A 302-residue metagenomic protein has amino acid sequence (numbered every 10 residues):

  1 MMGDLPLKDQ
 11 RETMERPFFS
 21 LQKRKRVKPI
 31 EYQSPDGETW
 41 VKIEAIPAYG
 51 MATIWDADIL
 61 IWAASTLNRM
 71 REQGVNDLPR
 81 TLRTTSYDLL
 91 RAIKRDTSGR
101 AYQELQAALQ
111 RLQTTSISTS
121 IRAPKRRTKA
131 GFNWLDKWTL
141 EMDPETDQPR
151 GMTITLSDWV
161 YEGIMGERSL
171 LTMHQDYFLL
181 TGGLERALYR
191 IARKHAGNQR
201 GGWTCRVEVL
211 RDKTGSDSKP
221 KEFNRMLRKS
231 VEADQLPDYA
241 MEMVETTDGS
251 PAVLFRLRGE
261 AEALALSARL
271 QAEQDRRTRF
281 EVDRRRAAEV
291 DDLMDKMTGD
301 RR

Functional and structural regions predicted by a protein language model:
M1-R302: Charged, alpha-helix-forming regions
